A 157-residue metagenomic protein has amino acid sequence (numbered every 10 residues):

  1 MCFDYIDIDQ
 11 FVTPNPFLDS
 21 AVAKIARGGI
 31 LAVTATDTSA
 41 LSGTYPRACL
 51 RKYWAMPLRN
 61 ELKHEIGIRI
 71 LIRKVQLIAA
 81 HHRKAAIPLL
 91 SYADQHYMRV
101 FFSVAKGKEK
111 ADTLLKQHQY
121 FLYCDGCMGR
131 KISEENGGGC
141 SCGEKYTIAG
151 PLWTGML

Functional and structural regions predicted by a protein language model:
M1-L157: SAM-dependent transferase fold signal centered on methyltransferase-like domains, encompassing both Class I
